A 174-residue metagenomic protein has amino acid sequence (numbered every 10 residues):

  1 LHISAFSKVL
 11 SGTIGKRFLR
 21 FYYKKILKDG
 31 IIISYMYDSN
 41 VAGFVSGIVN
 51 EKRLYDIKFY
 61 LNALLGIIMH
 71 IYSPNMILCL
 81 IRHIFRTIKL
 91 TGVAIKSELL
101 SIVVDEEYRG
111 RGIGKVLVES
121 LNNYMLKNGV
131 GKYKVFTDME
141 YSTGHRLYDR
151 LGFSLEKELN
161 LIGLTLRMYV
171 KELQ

Functional and structural regions predicted by a protein language model:
L1-R17, S34-M36, N40-A63, Q174: Short amphipathic alpha-helix that is part of the acyltransferase structural core
D29-M36, F44, K96, S101 (+2 more regions): Short hydrophobic/aromatic beta-strand element in the GNAT-like acyltransferase core that lines or flanks the acyl-donor
N40-V49, R86, E98, V103: Conserved beta-strand in the GNAT
K52-K96: Conserved acyl-donor/pantetheine-binding loop and adjacent beta-alpha core of acyl/acetyltransferases and related
V93-S97, M125-T137: Conserved GNAT acetyl-CoA-binding A-motif
L100-R109, K134-H145, L161-L166, E172-L173: Conserved beta-strand-loop-alpha-helix junction that forms the acyl-donor binding cleft
S101-V104, G110-Y124, R146-R150: Conserved acetyl-CoA-binding loop-helix of GNAT-fold acetyltransferases
D149-K157: Conserved acetyl-CoA-binding loop of GNAT-fold acetyltransferases
